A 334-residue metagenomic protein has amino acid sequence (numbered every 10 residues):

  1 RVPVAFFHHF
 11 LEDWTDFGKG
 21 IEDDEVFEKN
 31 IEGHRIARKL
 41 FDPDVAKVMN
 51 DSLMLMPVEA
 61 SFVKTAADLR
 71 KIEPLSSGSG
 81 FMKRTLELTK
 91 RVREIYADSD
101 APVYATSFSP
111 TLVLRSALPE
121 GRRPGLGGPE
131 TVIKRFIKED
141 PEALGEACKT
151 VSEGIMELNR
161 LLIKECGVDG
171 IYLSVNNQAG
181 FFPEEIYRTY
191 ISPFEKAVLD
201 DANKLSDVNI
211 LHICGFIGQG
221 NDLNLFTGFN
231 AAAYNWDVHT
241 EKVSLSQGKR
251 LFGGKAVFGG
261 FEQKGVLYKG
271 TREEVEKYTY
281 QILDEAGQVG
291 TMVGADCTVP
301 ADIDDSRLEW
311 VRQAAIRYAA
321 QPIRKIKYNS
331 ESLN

Functional and structural regions predicted by a protein language model:
R1-L11, D16-I21, G33, D44-V48 (+1 more regions): Active-site loop segments of alpha/beta catalytic cores
H9-L11, D51-K71: A short glycine/small-residue-enriched secondary-structure motif
I31-L55: Membrane helical hairpin/interfacial module
